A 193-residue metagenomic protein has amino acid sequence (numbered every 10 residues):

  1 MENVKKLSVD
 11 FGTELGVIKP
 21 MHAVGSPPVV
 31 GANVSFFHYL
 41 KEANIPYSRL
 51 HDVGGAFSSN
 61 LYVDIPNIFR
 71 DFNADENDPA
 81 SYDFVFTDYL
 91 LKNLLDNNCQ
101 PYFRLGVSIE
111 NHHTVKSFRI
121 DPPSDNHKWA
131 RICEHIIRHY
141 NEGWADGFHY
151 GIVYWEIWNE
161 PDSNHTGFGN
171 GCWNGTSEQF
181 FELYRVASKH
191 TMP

Functional and structural regions predicted by a protein language model:
M1-Y154, G175-P193: Non-catalytic accessory regions flanking glycosidase/transglycosidase catalytic cores in CAZymes
S108-E110, W158-S163: Short, internal active-site loops enriched in acidic
P161-S177: Substrate-binding/catalytic cleft of secreted carbohydrate-active enzymes, primarily glycoside hydrolases
